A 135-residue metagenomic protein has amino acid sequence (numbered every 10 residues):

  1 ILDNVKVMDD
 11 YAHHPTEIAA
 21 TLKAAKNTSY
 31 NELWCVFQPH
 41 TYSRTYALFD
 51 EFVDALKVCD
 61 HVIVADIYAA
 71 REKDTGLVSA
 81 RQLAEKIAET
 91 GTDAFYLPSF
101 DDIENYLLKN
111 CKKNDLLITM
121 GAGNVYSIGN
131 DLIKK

Functional and structural regions predicted by a protein language model:
I1-V58: Nucleotide phosphate-binding/pyrophosphate-handling subdomain across enzymes that bind or process nucleotide phosphates
V7-D10, A94, L117: Generic structural signal for residues in well-ordered beta-strands
A20, A47-F49, T75-G76, L108 (+1 more regions): Short amphipathic alpha-helical segments
C35-F37, V64, T119: Structural beta-sheet core signal
P39-Y42, I67-A70, A122-V125: Short glycine-rich anion-binding loops that position phosphate/pyrophosphate groups of nucleotides and phosphorylated
V53-K113: C-terminal helical cap/extension that packs against the catalytic core of soluble nucleotide-cofactor enzymes
I103-I133: A glycine-rich beta-strand to alpha-helix segment that forms a phosphate/ribose-binding loop at ligand/cofactor sites
